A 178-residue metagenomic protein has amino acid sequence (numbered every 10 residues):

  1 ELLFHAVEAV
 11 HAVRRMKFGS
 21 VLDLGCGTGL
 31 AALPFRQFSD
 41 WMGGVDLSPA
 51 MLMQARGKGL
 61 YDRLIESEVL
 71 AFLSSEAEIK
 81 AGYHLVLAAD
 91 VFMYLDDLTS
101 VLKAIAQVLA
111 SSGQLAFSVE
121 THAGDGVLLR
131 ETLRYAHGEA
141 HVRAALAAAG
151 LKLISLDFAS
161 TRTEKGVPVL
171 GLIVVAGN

Functional and structural regions predicted by a protein language model:
E1-F18: Conserved alpha-helix/loop element of class I SAM-dependent methyltransferases that forms part of the SAM/SAH-binding
S20-L22, T28-S74: Class I SAM-dependent methyltransferase SAM/SAH-binding core
L87: A conserved beta-strand element that flanks and buttresses the S-adenosyl-L-methionine
T99-S111: A short glycine-rich, Lys/Arg-flanked "PGG" loop and its adjoining helix->strand segment in the class I
S112-E120: Conserved beta-strand signature within the Rossmann-like core of class I S-adenosyl-L-methionine
D125-H141: Acceptor-substrate binding/catalytic loop of class I
K152-T161: Conserved S-adenosyl-L-methionine
T163-N178: Core SAM-dependent methyltransferase catalytic element
